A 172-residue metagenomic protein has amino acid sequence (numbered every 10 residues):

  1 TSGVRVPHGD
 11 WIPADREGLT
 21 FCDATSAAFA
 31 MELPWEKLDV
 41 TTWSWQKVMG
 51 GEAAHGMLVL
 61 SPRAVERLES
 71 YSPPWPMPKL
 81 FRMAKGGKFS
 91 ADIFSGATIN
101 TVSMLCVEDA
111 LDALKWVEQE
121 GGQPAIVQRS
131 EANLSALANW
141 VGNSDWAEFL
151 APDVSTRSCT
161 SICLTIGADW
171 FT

Functional and structural regions predicted by a protein language model:
T1-T25, V40: Active-site phosphate-binding strand-loop segment of PLP-dependent enzymes
I12-D15, E32-E36, V48-E52, V154: Solvent-exposed alpha-helices and their adjacent loops that cap or buttress functional pockets in soluble metabolic
F21, W35-Q46: Conserved active-site segment immediately N-terminal to the catalytic lysine that forms the internal aldimine
A28-F29: Catalytic P-loop NTPase motifs of RecA-like helicase/translocase cores
V40, H55-V59, S161-C163: Conserved hydrophobic/aromatic beta-strand scaffold that supports enzyme active sites
T42-W45, F94-A97, D145-F149: Glycine-rich, charged/polar anion/phosphate-binding loops that engage phosphate groups from diverse ligands
Q46-N139: Active-site C-terminal subdomain of aminotransferase-like
E148-T172: Conserved PLP-binding catalytic core of the aspartate aminotransferase-like
